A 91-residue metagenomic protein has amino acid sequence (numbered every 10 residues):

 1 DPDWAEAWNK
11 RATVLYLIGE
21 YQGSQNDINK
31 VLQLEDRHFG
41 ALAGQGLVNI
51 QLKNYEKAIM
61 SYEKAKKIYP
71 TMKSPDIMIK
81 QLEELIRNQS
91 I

Functional and structural regions predicted by a protein language model:
L17-K30, L52-K64, Q89-I91: Structural signature of tandem alpha-helical TPR/SEL1-like repeats, specifically the intra-repeat loop/turn
G40, G44-L47, Q51: Alpha-helical protein-protein interaction scaffolds
